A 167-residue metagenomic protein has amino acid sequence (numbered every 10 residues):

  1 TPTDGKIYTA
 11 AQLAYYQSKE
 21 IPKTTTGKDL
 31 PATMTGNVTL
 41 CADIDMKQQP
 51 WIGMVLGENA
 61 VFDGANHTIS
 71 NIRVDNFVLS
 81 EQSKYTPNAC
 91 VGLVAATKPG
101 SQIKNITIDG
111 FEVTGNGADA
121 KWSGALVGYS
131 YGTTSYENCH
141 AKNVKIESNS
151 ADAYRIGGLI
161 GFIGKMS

Functional and structural regions predicted by a protein language model:
T1-S167: Surface-exposed repetitive/solenoidal architectures
